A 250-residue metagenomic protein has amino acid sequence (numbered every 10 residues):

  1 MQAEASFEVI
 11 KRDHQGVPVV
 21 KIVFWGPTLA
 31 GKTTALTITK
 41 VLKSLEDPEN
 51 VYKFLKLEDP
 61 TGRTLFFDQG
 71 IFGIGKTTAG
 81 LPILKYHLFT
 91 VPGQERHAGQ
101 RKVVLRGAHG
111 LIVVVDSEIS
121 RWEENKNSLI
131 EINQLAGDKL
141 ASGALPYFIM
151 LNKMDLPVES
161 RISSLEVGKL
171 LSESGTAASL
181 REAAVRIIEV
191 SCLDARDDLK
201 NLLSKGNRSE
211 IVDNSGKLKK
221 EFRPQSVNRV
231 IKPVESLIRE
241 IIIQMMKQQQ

Functional and structural regions predicted by a protein language model:
Q2-L57: Conserved G1/Walker A P-loop phosphate-binding module
V19, R106-G110, G143-P146, R181-R186: Short glycine-/polar-rich loops that comprise or flank the Walker A/P-loop and associated switch/sensor motifs
L29, Q94, E118-S120, K153-P157 (+1 more regions): Conserved nucleotide-binding/hydrolysis micro-motifs of P-loop NTPases
K53-R96: Switch I (G2) and immediately adjacent beta-strands of P-loop GTPase domains
G62-L65, K76-L81, V103-G107, D138-G143: Conserved catalytic network of the ASCE P-loop NTPase/AAA+ motor domain
H97-S120, L135: Inter-motif core of Ras-like GTPase G domains
S117-R181: Conserved C-terminal guanine-recognition region of P-loop GTPase G domains, centered on the G4
P157-M245: Canonical P-loop GTPase G-domain recognition
